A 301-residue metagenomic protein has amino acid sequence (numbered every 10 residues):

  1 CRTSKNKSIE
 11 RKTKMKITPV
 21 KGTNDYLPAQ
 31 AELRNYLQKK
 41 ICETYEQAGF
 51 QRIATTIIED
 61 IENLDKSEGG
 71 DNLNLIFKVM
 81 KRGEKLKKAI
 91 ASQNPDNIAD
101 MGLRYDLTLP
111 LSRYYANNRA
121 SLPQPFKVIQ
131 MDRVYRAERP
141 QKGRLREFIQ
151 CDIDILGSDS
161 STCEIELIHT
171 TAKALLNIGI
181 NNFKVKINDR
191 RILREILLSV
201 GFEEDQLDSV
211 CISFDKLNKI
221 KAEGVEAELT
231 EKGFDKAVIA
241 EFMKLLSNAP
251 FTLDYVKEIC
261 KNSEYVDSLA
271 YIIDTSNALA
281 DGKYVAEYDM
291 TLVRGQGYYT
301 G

Functional and structural regions predicted by a protein language model:
C1-K14: Short, Lys/Arg-enriched N-terminal segments with co-localized hydrophobic residues within the first ~10-30 amino acids
K14-Y105, L109, I165-I168, K186: TRNA-binding/sensing appendages of the translation machinery
Q30-F50, E59-D60, P95-I98, D106-L122 (+2 more regions): Positively charged, Gly/Ser-enriched RNA/tRNA-binding surfaces
I58, N188, V210, F242: Residue-level "edge-of-site" marker
I61-E62, R191-I192, S213: Short secondary-structure capping/turn micro-motifs that flank functional sites
E68, R194-E204, Y298-G301: Short glycine/threonine-rich loop-to-helix capping motif typified by GTGT followed within a few residues by an Asp-Pro
N72-L86, F202-G224: Acidic, His- and aromatic-enriched active-site or binding-groove loops in soluble protein domains that engage sugars
K184-I196: Glycine-rich, mobile lid/loop segments that gate access to catalytic sites or pores
